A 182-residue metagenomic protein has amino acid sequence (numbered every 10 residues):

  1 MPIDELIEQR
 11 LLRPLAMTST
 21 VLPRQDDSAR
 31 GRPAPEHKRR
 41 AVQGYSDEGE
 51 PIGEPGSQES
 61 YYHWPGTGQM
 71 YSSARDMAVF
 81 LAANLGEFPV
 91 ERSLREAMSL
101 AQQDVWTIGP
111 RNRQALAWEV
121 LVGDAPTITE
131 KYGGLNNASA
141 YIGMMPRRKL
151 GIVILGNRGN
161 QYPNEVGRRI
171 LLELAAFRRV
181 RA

Functional and structural regions predicted by a protein language model:
M1-N136: Short, surface-exposed loop or secondary-structure junction motifs that flank catalytic or metal-binding residues
M17, S72, I152, E173-A176: Generic detector of low-complexity/intrinsically disordered segments and short hydrophobic N-terminal stretches
T20-R24, R32, E96-A97, M145-R148 (+2 more regions): Short, charged/polar low-complexity linear motifs in solvent-exposed/disordered segments
E91, N137, R148-K149, L171-A176: Short, low-complexity, polar/charged sequence segments that are solvent-exposed and flexible
P110-R111, A125-P126, I154-A182: Short, gly/Ser/Thr-rich active-site loops of penicillin-recognizing serine hydrolases
V120, S139-G143, Y162-R168: A short, polar/proline- and glycine-enriched secondary-structure boundary/capping micro-motif
E130-K131, S139-R158: Short, well-ordered beta-strand elements
